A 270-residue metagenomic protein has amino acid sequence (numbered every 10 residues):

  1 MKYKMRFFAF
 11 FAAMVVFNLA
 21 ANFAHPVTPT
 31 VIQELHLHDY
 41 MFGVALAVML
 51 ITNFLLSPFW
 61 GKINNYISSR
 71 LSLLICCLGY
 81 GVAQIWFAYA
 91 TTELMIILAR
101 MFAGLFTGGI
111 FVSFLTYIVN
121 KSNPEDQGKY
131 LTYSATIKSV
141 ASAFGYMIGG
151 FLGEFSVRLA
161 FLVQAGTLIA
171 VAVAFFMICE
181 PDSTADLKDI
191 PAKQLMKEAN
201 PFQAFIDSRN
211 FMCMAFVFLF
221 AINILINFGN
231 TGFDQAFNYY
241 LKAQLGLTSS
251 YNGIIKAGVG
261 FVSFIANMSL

Functional and structural regions predicted by a protein language model:
M1-K4, D182-V217: Juxtamembrane intracellular "pre-TM" segments in multi-pass secondary transporters
K2-L50, A215-F218, N227-L245, N252: Helix-loop boundary and gating motifs at the non-cytosolic
H36, S68, Y89-M95, G246: Helix-breaking motifs and short loop linkers at transmembrane-helix boundaries and internal kinks in secondary membrane
L50-P58, S142-A143, G260-M268: Residue-level signature of mid-helix packing/kink "hotspots" within the transmembrane helices of 12-pass Major
L55-T91: Conserved MFS/SLC helix-loop-helix module at the cytosolic interface between two early adjacent transmembrane helices
A83, L94-F102: Paired small-residue
A99-V140: Cytoplasmic helix-loop-helix junction between adjacent transmembrane helices in 12-TM secondary transporters
A160-F176: Symmetry-related core transmembrane helices of the 12-TM Major Facilitator Superfamily/SLC fold
